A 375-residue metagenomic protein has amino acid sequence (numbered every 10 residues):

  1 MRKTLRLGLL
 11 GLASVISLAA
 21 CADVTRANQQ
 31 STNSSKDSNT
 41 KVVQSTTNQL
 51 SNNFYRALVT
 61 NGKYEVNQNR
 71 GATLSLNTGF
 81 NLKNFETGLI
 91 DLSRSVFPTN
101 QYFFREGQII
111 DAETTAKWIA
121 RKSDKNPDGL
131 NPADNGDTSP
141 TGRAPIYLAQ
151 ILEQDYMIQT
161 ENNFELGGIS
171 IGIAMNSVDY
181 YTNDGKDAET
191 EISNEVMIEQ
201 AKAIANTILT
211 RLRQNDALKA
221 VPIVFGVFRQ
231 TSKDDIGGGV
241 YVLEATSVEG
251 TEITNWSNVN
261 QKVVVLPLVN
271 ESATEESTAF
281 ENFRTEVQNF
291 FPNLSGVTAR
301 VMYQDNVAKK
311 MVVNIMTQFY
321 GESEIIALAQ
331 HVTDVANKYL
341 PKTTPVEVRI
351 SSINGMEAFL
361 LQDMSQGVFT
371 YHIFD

Functional and structural regions predicted by a protein language model:
M1-L9: Bacterial N-terminal signal peptides that target proteins for export
S17-A20: C-terminal motif of bacterial Sec signal peptides marking the signal peptidase cleavage site
A22-T25: Bacterial signal peptide processing site
T32-Y180, I198, K202-I204, S232-Y303: N-proximal, solvent-exposed amphipathic alpha-helical segments enriched in charged/polar residues
D179-V196: A solvent-exposed, charged loop/short amphipathic helix patch at secondary-structure junctions
E191-A217, S323-P345: Short, non-transmembrane amphipathic alpha-helical segments
R211-P222, D235-G237: Extended, H/D-rich, highly charged conserved domains that either
E271-D375: Hydrophilic extracytoplasmic domains
